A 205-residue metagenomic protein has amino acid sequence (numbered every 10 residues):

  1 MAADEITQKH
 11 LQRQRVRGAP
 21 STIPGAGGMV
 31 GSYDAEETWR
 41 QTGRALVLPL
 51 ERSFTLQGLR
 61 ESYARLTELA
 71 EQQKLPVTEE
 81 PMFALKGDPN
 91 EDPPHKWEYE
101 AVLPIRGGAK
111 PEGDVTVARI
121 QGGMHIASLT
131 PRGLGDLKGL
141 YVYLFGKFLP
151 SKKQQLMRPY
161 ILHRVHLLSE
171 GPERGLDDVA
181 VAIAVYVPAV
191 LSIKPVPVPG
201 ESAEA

Functional and structural regions predicted by a protein language model:
A2-A205: A solvent-exposed interaction/effector surface
